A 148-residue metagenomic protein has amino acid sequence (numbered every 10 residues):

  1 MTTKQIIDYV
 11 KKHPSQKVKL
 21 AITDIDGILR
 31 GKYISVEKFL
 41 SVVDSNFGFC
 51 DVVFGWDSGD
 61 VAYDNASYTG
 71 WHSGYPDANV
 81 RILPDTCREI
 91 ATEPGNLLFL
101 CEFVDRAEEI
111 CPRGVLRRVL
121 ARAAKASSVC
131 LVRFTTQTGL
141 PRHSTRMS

Functional and structural regions predicted by a protein language model:
M1-S148: ATP/Mg2+-dependent ligation/transfer catalytic cores
